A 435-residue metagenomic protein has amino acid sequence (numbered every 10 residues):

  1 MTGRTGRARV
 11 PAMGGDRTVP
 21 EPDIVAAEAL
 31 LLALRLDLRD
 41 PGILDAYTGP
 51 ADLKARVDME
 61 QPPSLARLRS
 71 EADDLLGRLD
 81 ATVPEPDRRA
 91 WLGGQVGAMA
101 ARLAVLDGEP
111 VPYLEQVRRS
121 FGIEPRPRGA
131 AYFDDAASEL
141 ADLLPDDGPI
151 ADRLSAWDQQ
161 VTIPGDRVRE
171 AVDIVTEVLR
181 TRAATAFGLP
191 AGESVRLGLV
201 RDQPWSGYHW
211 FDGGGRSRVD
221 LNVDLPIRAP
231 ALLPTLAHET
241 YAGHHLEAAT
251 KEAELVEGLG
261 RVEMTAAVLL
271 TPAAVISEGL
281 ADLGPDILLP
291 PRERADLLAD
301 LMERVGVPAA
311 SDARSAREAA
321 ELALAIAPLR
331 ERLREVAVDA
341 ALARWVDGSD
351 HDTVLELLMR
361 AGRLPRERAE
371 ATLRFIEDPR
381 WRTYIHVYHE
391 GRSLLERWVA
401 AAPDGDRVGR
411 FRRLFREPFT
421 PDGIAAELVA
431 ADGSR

Functional and structural regions predicted by a protein language model:
R4-R435: N-terminal maturation segment of proteins
